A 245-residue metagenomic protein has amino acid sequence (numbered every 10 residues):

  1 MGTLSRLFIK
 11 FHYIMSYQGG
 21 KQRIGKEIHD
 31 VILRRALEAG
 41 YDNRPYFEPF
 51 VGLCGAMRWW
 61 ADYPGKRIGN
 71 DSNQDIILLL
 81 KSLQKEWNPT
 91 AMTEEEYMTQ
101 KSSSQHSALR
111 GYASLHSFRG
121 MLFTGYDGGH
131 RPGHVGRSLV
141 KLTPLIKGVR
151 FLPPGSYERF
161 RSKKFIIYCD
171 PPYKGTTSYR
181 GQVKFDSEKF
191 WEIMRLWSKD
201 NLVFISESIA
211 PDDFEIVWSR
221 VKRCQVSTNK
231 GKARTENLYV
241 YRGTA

Functional and structural regions predicted by a protein language model:
M1-M57, D62: S-adenosyl-L-methionine
S16, V149-R150, R180-K184: Acceptor-substrate binding/catalytic loop of class I
I28, Y46-W60, G69-N73, H116-F118 (+3 more regions): Conserved proline-anchored active-site loop of SAM-dependent methyltransferases that bridges a beta-strand
V51-G55, G136-L139, S206-P211: Short, polar loop motifs at secondary-structure junctions
W59-Y63, T143-P144, R159-K163, I209-W218: Short loop/helix-cap segments at secondary-structure boundaries that form the rim of catalytic
Y63-P153, Y157-R159: Class I S-adenosyl-L-methionine-dependent methyltransferase module
G125-G128, Y173-D186: Mobile active-site "lid"/loop adjacent to the S-adenosyl-L-methionine
V183-A245: Long, positively charged, glycine-interspersed low-complexity recognition regions
